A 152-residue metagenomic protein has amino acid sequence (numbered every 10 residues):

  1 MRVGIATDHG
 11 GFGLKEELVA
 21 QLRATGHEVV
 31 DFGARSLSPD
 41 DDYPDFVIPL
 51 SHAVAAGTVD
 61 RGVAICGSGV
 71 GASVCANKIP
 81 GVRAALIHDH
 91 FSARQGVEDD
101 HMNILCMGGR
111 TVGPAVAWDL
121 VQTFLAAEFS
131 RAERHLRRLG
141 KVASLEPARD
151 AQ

Functional and structural regions predicted by a protein language model:
R2-A6, G10-G11, H90-Q152: C-terminal binding/interaction regions
G13-A24: Short, solvent-exposed amphipathic alpha-helices that sit in or adjacent to ligand/effector-binding or catalytic
K15-E17, D41-P44, V74-N77, A117: Short, well-ordered secondary-structure micro-motifs
A20, I48, H52, V74 (+1 more regions): Alpha-helical segments flanking ligand/cofactor-binding loops in enzyme cores
G26, G57-T58, H101: Glycine-centered short loops/turns at secondary-structure junctions
E28-P39: A short beta-strand-loop structural module common to alpha/beta enzyme folds
D45-A64, S68: Short, structured active-site "lid" loops
A64-R110: Mid-chain, well-packed structural core segment of small domains
